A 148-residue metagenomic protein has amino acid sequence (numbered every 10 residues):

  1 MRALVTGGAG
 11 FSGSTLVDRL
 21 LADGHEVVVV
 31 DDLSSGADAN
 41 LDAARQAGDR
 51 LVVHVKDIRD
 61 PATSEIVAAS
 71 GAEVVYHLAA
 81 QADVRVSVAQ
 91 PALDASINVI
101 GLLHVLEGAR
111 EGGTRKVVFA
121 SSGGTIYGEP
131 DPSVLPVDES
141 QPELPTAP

Functional and structural regions predicted by a protein language model:
M1-P148: N-terminal Rossmann-like NAD(P)+-binding domain of SDR-like oxidoreductases, especially those catalyzing
